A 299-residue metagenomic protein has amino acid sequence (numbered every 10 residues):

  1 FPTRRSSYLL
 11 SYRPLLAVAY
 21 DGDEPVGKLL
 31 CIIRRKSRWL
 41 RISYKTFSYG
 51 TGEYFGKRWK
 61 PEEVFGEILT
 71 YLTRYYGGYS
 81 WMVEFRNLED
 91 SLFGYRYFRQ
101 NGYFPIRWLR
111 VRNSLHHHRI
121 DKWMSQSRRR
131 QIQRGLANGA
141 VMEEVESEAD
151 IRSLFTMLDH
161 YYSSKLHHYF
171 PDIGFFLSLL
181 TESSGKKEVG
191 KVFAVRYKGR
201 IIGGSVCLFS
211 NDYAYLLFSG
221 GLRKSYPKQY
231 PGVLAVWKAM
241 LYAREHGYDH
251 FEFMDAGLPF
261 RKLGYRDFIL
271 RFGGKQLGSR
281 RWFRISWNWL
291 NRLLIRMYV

Functional and structural regions predicted by a protein language model:
R4-W39, N87-K228: A conserved beta-strand-loop-helix scaffold within acyl/acetyltransferase catalytic domains
Y12-P14, G77-S80, E245-Y248: Short, high-confidence coil segments that cap the C-terminus of an alpha-helix and link into the following beta-strand
V18-Y20, P25, L29, Y54-R74 (+2 more regions): Aromatic (often tryptophan-rich) hydrophobic motifs at membrane interfaces
Y44-F55, P105-R112: Acyl/amide activation-and-transfer machinery of modular secondary-metabolite enzymes
Y79-L88: Divalent metal-dependent hydrolysis catalytic cores, especially in the metallo-beta-lactamase
N113-H117, R284-V299: C-terminal "cap" of GNAT-fold acetyltransferases
